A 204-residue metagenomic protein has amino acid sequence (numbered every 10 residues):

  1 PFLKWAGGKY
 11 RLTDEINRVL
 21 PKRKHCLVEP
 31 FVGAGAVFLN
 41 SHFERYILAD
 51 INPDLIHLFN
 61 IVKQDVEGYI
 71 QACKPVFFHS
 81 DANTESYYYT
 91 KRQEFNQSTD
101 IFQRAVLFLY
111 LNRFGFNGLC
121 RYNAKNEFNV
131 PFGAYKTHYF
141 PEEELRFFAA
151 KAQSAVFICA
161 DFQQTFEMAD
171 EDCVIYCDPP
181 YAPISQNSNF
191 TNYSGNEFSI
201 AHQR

Functional and structural regions predicted by a protein language model:
P1-L12, R18-K22, D65-F190, H202-Q203: SAM-dependent nucleic-acid methyltransferase catalytic core
V19-F78: Conserved S-adenosyl-L-methionine
S194-F198: Conserved nucleotide-cofactor-binding alpha/beta core module
